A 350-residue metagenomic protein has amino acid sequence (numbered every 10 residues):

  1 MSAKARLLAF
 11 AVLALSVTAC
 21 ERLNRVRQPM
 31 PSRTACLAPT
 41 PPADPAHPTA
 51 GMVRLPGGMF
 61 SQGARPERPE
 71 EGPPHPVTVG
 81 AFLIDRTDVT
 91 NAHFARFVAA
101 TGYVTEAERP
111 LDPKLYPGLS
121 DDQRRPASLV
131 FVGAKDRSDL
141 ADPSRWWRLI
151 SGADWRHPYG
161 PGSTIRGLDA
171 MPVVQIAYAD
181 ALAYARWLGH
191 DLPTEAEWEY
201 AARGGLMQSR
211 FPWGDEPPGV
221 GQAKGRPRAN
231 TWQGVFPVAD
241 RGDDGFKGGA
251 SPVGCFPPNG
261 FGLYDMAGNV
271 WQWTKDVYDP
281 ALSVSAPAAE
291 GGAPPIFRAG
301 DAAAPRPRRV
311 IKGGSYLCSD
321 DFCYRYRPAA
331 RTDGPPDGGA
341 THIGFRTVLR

Functional and structural regions predicted by a protein language model:
M1-L8: Bacterial N-terminal signal peptides that target proteins for export
T18-A19: C-terminal motif of bacterial Sec signal peptides marking the signal peptidase cleavage site
N24-A35, R54-L55, S61, P66 (+2 more regions): Functional-site microenvironments in short loops/helix caps that host divalent-cation chemistry
A35, A43-R54: GGW-centered surface loops in extracellular recognition modules
P76-V89, H93, D169-V174, A250-G254: Short active-site loop at a secondary-structure junction that contains or immediately precedes the catalytic residue(s)
F82, F97-E106, L188: Short capping motifs at secondary-structure boundaries
T341-R350: Short, structured beta-strand segments at or near domain termini in extracellular proteins/domains
